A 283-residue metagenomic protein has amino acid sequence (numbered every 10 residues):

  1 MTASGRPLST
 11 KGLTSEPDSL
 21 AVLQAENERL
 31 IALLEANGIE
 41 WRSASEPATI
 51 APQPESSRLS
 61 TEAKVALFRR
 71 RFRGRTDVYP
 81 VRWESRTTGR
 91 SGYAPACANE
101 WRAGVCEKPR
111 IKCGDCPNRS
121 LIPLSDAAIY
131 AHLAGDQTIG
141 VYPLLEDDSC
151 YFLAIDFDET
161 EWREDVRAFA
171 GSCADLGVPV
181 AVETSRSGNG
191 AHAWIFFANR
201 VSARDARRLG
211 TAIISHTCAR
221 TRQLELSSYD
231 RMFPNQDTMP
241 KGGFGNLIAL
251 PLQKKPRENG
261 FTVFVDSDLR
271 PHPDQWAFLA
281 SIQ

Functional and structural regions predicted by a protein language model:
T2, R6, R58-N189, F196-R208 (+1 more regions): Signature for HUH/AEP ssDNA processing cores
T2, T138-R163, R167-A170, A198-Q283: DNA replication initiation modules
G12, E16-S19, E26-R29, L33 (+1 more regions): Heptad-repeat coiled-coil/leucine-zipper oligomerization helices
L20-A21, E28, P54-S60, R69 (+2 more regions): Autoprocessing domains of the Hint superfamily
G38, G177, T217-T221: Glycine-centered loop/turn motif at secondary-structure junctions
I39-S60: Intrinsically disordered, low-complexity linkers and terminal tails enriched in Pro/Gly and often acidic or mixed-charge
E40-A44, E183-G188, R222-M232: Short, glycine/acidic-rich hinge or "gate" loops at secondary-structure transitions that mediate conformational
